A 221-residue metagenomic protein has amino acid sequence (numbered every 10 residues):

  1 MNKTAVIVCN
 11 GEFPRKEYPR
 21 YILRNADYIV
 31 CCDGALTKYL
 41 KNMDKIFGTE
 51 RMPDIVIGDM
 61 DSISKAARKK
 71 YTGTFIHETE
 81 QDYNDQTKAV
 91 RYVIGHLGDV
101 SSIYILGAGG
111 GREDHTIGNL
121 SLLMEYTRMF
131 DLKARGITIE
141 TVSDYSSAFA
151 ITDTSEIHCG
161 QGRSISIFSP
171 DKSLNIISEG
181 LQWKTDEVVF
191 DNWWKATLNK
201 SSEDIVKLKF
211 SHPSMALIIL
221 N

Functional and structural regions predicted by a protein language model:
M1-K70: N-terminal beta-strand-loop-alpha-helix module at the start of alpha/beta ligand-binding or catalytic domains
C9-G11, G109, L220: Structural motif
R15-E17, K38, D85-T87, R112-I117: Short glycine/serine/threonine-rich phosphate/pyrophosphate-binding segments that cradle anionic phosphate groups
R20-N25, K45-G48, L120-M124, E156 (+1 more regions): Short, solvent-exposed amphipathic alpha-helical segments in soluble enzyme and RNA/protein-processing domains
Y71-G98: Short phosphate-binding loop-to-helix
S102-E156: Anionic-ligand-binding alpha/beta catalytic cores of soluble enzymes and soluble regulatory domains that recognize
D144, A150-N221: Long, charged alpha-helical interface segments
